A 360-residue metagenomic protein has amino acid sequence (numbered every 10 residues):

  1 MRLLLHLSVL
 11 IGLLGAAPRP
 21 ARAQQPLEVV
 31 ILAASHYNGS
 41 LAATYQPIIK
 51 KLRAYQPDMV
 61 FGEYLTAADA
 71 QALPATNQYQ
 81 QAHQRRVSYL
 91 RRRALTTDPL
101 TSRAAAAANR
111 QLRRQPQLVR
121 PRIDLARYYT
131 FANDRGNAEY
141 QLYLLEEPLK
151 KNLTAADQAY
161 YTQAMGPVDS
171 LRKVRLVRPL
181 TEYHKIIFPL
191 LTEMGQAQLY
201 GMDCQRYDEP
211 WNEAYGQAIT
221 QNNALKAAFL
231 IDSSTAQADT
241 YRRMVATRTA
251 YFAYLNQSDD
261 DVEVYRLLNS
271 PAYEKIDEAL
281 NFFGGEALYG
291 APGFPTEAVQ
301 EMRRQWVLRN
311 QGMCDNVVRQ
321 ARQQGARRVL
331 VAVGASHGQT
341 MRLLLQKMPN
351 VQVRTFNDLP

Functional and structural regions predicted by a protein language model:
M1-L27: Bacterial Sec-dependent N-terminal signal peptides
Q24-T130: Internal alpha/beta domain cores that form substrate/cofactor-binding pockets in large enzymes and binding proteins
I31-A33, F252-P360: A cross-kingdom marker for long, charged
S35-G39, L171-L180, E301-Q305: Second-shell loop/turn segments in exported
L41-A43, A70-A75, P210-A214, Q339-L345: A short acidic (Asp/Glu
M59-L65, Q196-C204, V331-A332: A structural signal for short, well-ordered beta-strand segments and their strand-loop junctions that often border
H83-L153, S233-F282: Low-complexity, serine/threonine/proline-enriched polar segments
N152, D157-P292: Extended, H/D-rich, highly charged conserved domains that either
